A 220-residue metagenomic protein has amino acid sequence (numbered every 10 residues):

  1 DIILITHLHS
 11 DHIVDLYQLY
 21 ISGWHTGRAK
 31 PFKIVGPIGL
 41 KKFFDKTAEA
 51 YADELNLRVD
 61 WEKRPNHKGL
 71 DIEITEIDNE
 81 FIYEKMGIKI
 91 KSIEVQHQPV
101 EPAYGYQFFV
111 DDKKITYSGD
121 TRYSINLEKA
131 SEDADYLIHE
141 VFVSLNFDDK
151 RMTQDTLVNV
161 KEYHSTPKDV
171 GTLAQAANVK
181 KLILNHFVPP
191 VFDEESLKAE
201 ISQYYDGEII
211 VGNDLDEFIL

Functional and structural regions predicted by a protein language model:
D1-T116, S196-I219: Binuclear metal-dependent hydrolase catalytic cores
G105, D112-T116, R122-D216: Cap/insert and terminal regions of metallo-dependent hydrolase folds
